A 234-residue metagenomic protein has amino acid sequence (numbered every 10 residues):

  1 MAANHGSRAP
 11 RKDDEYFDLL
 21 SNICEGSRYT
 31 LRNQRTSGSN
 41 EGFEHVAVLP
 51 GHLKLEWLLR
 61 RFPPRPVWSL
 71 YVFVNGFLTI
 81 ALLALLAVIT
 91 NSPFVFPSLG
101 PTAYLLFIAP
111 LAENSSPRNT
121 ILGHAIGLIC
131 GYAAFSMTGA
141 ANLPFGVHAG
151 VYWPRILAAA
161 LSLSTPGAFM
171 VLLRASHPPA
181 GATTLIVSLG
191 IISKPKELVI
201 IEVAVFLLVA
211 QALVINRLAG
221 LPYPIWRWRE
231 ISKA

Functional and structural regions predicted by a protein language model:
A2-G146, G150-I156, A160, I191-E202 (+1 more regions): Alpha-helical transmembrane segments and their membrane-interface boundaries that form or gate the permeation pathway
T102-A103, G181-L189: Re-entrant/interfacial helical elements at transmembrane boundaries that shape and gate the permeation pathway
L111-T120, F169-A180: Membrane-helix interface "capping/anchor" motifs
H148-V151, P166-L172: Short acidic, glycine/Ser/Thr-rich loop/turn "cap" segments at secondary-structure junctions
A158-M170, I186-V187: Alpha-helical transmembrane segments of integral membrane proteins
L161-T165, H177, L207: Membrane-embedded alpha-helical core segments of multi-pass
